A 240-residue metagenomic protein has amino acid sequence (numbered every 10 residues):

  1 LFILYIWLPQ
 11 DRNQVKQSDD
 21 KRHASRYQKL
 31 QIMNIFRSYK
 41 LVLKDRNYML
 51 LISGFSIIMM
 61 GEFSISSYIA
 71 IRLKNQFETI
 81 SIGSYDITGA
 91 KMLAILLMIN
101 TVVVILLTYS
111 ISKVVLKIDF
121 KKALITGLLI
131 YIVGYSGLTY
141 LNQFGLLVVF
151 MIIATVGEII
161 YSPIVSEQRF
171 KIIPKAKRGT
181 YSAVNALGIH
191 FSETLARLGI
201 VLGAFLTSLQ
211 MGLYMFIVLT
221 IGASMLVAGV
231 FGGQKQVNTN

Functional and structural regions predicted by a protein language model:
L1-D20, M225-F231: C-terminal membrane-cytosol helix-exit motif in multi-pass small-molecule transporters
D11-I52: Juxtamembrane intracellular "pre-TM" segments in multi-pass secondary transporters
D45-I65, I152-V156: Pair of pore-lining "gating" transmembrane helices in MFS-fold secondary transporters
S67-M92: Short amphipathic helix-loop junctions that connect adjacent transmembrane helices in Major Facilitator Superfamily/SLC
L106-F120: Helix-to-loop junctions at the C-terminal end of transmembrane segments in multipass secondary transporters
K122-G137: Structural signature of the two symmetry-related core transmembrane helices
I159-I173: Intracellular juxtamembrane helix-capping segments at the cytosolic ends of symmetry-related transmembrane helices
I172-L206: A late C-terminal transmembrane helix in Major Facilitator Superfamily
